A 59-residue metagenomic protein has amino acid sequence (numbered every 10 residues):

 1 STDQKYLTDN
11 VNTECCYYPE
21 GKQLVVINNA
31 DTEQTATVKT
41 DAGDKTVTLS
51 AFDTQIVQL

Functional and structural regions predicted by a protein language model:
Q4-K39: Carbohydrate-binding surface patches
G43-K45: Extracellular beta-sheet repeat scaffolds used for adhesion and glycan interaction
V47-L59: C-terminal beta-strand-rich structural cap/linker in extracellular carbohydrate-active enzymes
